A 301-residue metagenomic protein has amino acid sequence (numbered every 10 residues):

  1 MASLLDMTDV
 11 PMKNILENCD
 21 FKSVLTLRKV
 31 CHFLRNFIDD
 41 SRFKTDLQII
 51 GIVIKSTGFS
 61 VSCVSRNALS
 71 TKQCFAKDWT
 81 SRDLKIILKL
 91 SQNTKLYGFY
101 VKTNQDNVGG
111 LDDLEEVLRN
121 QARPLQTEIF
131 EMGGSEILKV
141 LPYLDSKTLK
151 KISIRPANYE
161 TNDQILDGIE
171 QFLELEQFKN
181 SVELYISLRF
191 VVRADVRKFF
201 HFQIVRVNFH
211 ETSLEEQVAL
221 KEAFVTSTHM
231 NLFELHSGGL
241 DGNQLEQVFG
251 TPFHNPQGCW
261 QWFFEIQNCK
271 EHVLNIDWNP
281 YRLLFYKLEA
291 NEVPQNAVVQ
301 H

Functional and structural regions predicted by a protein language model:
M1-H301: Non-core capping and flanking segments associated with repeat-based/extracellular domains
